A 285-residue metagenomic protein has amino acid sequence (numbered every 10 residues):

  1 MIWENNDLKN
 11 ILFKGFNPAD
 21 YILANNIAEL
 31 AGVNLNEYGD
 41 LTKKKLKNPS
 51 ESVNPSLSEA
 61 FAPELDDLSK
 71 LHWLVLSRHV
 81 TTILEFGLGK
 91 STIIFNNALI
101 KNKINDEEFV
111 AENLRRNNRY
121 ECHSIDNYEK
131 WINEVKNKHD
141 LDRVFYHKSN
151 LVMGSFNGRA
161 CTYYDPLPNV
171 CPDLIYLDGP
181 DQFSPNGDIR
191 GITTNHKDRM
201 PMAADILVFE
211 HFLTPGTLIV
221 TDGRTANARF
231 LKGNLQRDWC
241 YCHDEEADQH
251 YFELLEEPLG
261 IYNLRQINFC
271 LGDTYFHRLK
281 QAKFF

Functional and structural regions predicted by a protein language model:
N36-H79, I93-N97: Class I SAM-dependent methyltransferase Rossmann-like catalytic core, especially the SAM/SAH-binding loop
H79-G89: Conserved class I S-adenosyl-L-methionine
G89, D126-E129: Residues in the short beta-alpha loop(s) of Rossmann-like NAD(P)-binding domains
K90-R115: Conserved SAM-binding loop of SAM-dependent methyltransferases across substrates and taxa, primarily the Class I
K103-I104, N118-Y120, T214-T217: A short helix->loop->beta-strand "cap" motif at the edges of active sites that frequently abuts
Y128-V170: S-adenosyl-L-methionine
D165-G179, P185: Short SAM/SAH-binding signature in class I
P180-F285: C-terminal substrate-binding/active-site "lid" region of AdoMet-derived donor-dependent transferases
